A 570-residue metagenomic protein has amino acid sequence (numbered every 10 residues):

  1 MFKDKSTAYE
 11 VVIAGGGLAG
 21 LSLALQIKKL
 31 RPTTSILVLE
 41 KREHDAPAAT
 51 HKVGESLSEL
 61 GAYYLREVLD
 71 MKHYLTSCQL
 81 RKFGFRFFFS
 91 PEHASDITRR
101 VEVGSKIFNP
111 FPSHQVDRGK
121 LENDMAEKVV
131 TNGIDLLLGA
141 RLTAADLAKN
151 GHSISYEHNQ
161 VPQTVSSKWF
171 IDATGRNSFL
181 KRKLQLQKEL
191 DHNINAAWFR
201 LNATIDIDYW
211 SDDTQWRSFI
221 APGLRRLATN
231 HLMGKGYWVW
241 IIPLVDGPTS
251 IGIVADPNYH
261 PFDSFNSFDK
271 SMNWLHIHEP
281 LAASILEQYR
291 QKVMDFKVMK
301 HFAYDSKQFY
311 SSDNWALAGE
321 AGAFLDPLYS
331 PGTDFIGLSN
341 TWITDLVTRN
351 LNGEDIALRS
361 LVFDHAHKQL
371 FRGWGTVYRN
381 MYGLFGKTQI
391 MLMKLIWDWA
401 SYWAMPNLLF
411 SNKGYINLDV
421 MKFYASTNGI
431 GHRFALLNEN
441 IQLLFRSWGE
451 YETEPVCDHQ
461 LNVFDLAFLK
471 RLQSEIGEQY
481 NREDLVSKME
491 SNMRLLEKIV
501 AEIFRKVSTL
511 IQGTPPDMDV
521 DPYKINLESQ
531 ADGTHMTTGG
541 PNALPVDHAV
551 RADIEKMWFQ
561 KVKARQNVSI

Functional and structural regions predicted by a protein language model:
D4-A19, L37: Beta1/beta-strand and adjacent pyrophosphate-binding region of the FAD-binding site in flavoprotein oxidoreductases
K28-V53: Glycine-rich FAD pyrophosphate-binding loop
A46, K128-A282, N340: Predominantly flavin-linked oxidoreductase catalytic cores and closely associated redox partners
P47-S95: N-terminal FAD cofactor-binding segment of flavoenzymes
L60, K106-E127, P261-N266: Short beta-strand to alpha-helix junction loop
I97-R118, S153, V254-N258: Helix-loop-beta segment of a Rossmann-like dinucleotide-binding subdomain
K235-Y237, P243-V245, Y259-Y382: FAD/FMN-dependent oxidoreductases across multiple families
V347-I570: C-terminal helical "tail/cap" subdomain of flavin- and related membrane-associated enzymes
